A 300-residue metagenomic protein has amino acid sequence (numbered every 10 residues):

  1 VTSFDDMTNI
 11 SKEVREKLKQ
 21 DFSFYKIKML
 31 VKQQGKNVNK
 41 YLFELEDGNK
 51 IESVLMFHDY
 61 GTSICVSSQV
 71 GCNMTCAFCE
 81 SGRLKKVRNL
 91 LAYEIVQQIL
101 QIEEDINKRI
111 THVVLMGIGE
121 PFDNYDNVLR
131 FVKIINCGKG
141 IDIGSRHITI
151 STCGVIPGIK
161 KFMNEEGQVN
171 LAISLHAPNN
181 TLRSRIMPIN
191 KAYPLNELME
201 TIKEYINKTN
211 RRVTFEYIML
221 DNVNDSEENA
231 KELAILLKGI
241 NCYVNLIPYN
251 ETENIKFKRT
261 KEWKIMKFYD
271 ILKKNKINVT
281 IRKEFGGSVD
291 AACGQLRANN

Functional and structural regions predicted by a protein language model:
V1-E13, Q20, K274, G286-N300: Radical SAM enzyme core and accessory elements
V1-T62: Flexible, acidic/Gly-rich N-terminal and inter-domain linker regions that tether and position cofactor-handling modules
Q33, S67-S68, S81, S151 (+1 more regions): Short linear Ser/Thr-Pro motifs
K36-F43, I159-K160, N224-D225, K256 (+1 more regions): Short, solvent-exposed polar/charged micro-motifs at secondary-structure junctions
F57-E94: Canonical Radical SAM [4Fe-4S] cluster-binding loop centered on the CxxxCxxC motif and its immediate flanking residues
G82-H112: Conserved alpha-helical substructure of the radical SAM core
E103-E104, K108-H112, G117-N275, V279-R282: Conserved AdoMet/S-adenosylmethionine-binding subsite of the radical SAM
